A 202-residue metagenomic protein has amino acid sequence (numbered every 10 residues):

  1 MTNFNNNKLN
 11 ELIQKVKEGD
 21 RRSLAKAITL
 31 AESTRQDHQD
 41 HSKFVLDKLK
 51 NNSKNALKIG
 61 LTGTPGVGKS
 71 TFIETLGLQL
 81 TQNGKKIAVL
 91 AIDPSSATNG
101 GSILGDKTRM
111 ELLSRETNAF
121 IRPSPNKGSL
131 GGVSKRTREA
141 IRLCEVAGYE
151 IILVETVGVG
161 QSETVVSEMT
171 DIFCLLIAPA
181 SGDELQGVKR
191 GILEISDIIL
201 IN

Functional and structural regions predicted by a protein language model:
M1-T2: Switch/coupling subdomain of P-loop NTPase systems
K8-I59, V67, L76-S162, S167-E184: Nucleotide-state-sensitive switch-loop elements of NTP-binding domains
T62: Residues at the beta-strand->loop junction immediately N-terminal to the Walker
F72: Hydrophobic positions on the alpha1 helix immediately C-terminal to the Walker A/P-loop
I172-I177, I192-N202: Conserved beta-strand/loop subsegment of P-loop NTPase cores
G187-K189: Conserved SF2 helicase motif VI
